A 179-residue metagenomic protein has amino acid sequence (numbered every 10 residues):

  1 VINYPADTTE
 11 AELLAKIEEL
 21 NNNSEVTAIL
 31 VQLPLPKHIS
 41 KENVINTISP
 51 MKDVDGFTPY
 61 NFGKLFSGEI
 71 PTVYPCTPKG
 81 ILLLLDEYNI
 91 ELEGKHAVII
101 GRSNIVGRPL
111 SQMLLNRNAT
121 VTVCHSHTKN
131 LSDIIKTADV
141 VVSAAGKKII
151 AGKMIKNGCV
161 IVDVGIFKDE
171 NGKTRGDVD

Functional and structural regions predicted by a protein language model:
V1-N21: Active-site cofactor/substrate anionic-group-binding motifs, chiefly glycine- and Lys/Arg-rich phosphate-binding loops
A6, T72-V160, D169, R175-V178: Glycine-rich phosphate/diphosphate-binding loop of Rossmann-like nucleotide-binding domains
K16-D53: Glycine-rich phosphate/adenylate-binding loop and adjacent beta-alpha elements of nucleotide- or dinucleotide-binding
A28-V31, S143, V162-D163: Redox-cofactor binding/interface segments in oxidoreductases and associated redox assembly factors
Q32-H38, G146-K148, I166-K168: Short glycine-rich anion-binding loops that position phosphate/pyrophosphate groups of nucleotides and phosphorylated
K41-G63, V162-D179: Rossmann-fold NAD(P)-binding glycine/threonine-rich loop
I48-K79, D86-L92: Peripheral docking tails and interdomain loops at the edges of cofactor- or intermediate-handling domains
